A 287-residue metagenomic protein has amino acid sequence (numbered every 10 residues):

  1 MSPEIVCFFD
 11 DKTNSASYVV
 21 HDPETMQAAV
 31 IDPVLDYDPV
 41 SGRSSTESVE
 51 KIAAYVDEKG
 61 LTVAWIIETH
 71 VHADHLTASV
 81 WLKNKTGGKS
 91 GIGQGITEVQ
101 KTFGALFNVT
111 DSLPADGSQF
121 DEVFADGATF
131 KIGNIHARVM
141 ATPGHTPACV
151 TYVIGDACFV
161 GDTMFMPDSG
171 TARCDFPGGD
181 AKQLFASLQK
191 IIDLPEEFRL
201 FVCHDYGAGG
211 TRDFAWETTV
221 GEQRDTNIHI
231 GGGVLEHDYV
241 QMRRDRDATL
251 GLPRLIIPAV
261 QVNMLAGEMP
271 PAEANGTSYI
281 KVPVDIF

Functional and structural regions predicted by a protein language model:
S2-E4, A186-R199, C203-F287: Accessory terminal helices/loops
S2-T62, T151-V160, P167: Conserved beta-strand hairpin/beta-sheet module of binuclear metal-dependent hydrolase folds, prominently
I5-F8, V19, D126-I154, D193: Core dinuclear metal-dependent hydrolase active-site scaffold
T13, Y37-D38, V71-L76, T97-Q100 (+3 more regions): Active-site environment of divalent metal-dependent phosphoester hydrolases
V20, D32, H70, L82 (+6 more regions): Divalent metal-coordination and catalytic microenvironments
I31, T62-V71, G91-Q94, T142-G144 (+3 more regions): Active-site neighborhood of phospho(di)ester-bond hydrolases with catalytic His/Asp-centered motifs
L35-H136, T226: Active-site HxH/HxHxD metal-binding segment of metal-dependent hydrolases
T171-L194: Active-site-adjacent loop/tail segments of enzyme domains
